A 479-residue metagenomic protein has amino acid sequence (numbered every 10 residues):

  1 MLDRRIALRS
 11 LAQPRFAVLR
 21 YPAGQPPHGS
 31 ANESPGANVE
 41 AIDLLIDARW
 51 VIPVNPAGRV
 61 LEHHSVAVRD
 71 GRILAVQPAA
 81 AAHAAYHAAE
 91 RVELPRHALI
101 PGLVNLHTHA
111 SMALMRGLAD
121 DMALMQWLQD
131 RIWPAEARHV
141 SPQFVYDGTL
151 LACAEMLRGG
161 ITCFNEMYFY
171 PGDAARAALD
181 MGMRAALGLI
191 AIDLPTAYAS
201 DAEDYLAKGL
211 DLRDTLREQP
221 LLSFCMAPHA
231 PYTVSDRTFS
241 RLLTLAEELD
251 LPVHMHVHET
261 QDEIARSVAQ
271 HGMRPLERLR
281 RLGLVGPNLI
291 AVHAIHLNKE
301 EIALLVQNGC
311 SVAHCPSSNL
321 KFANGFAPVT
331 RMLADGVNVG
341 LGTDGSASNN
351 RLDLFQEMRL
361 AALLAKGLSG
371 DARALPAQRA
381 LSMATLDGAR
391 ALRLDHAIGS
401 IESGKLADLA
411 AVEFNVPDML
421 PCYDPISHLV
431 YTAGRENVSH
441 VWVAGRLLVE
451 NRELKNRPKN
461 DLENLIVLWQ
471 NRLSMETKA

Functional and structural regions predicted by a protein language model:
L2-H64, V68-L74, A79, A85 (+1 more regions): Active-site microenvironment of metallo-dependent hydrolases
A41-D47, A84-W127, L150, A154-R158: Replace "His-x-His-based motif
A98, R116-G182, Y205-E218, V467-K478: Alpha-helical scaffold segments that flank or form the walls of functional sites
L103-S111, H254-H256, H293, D344: Histidine-centered divalent metal-coordination motifs
L114-D147, R184-E203, Q261-N288, N308-S311 (+1 more regions): Active-site gating loops and adjacent loop-to-helix segments of metal-dependent hydrolytic enzymes
D173-I295, E300: Metal-coordinating catalytic core of metallo-dependent amide/deamination hydrolases
R281-N288, T330-V416, T432-A433: His/Asp/Glu-enriched, well-ordered alpha-helical/loop segment that forms or immediately abuts the divalent-metal
K321-A323: Helical hairpin unit composed of two closely spaced alpha helices linked by a short loop
